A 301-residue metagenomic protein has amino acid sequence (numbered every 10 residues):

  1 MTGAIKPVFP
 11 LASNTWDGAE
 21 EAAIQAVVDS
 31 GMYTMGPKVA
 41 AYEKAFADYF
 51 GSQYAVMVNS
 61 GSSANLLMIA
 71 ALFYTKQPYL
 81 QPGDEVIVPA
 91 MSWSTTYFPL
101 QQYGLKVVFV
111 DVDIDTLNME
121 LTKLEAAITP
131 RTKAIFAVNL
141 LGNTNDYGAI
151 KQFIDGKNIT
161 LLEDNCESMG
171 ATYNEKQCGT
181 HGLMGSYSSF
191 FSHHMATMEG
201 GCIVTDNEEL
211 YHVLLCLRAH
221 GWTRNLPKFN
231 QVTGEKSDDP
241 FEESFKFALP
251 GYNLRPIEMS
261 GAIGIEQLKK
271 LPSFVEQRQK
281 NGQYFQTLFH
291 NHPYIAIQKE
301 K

Functional and structural regions predicted by a protein language model:
M1-M32, P37, A248: N-terminal "arm"/small-domain region of PLP-dependent enzymes with the aminotransferase-like
M32, G36-E85, P99-Y103, F109-D111 (+1 more regions): Phosphate-binding glycine-rich loop
V39-K44, S52-V56, G61-S62, T122 (+7 more regions): PLP-dependent aminotransferase class I/II
Y74-L140, T144-N165, T172: PLP-dependent aminotransferase-like
Q102, T180, C216: Phosphate-coordinating loops and pocket residues in cytosolic domains that bind phosphorylated ligands
E163-T197, H212, E243-K246: Conserved active-site segment immediately N-terminal to the catalytic lysine that forms the internal aldimine
T197-G200, A262-G264: Adenylate-forming
